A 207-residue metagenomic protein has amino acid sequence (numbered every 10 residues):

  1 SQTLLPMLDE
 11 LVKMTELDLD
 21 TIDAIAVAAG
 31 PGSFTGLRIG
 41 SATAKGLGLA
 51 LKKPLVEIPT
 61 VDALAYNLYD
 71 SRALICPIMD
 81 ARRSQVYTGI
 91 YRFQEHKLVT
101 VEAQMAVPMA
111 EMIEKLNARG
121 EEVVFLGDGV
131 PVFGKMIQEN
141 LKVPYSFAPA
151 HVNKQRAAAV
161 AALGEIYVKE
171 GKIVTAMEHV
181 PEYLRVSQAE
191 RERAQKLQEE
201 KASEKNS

Functional and structural regions predicted by a protein language model:
S1-A29, K154: N-terminal beta-alpha supersecondary unit
L11-T15, A50, L68, V160-V168: Stable alpha-helical structural segments in soluble proteins, enriched in small hydrophobic residues
K13-D20, L49-I58, K172: Phosphate-handling active-site elements
A24-A28, G36, L74-I78: Short glycine-aspartate micro-motif
V27-L55, T60: DPxDG-like acidic metal-binding loop motif
P54-K154, Q188: Surface "functional belts" at beta-alpha junctions
S146-S207: Acyltransferase
